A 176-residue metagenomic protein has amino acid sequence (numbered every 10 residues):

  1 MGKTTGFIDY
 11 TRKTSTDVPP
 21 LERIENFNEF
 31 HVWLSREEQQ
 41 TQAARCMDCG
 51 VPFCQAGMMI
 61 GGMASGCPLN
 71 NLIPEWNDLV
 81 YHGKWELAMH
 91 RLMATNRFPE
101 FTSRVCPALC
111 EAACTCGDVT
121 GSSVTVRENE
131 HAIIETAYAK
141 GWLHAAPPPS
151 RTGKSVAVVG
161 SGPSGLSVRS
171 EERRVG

Functional and structural regions predicted by a protein language model:
M1-S155: Ferredoxin-type iron-sulfur electron-transfer modules and their immediate structural context
V159-P163: Glycine-rich Rossmann-fold phosphate-binding loop(s) that bind the pyrophosphate of adenine dinucleotide cofactors
S164-V168: Short glycine/serine/threonine-rich phosphate/pyrophosphate-binding segments that cradle anionic phosphate groups
E172-G176: Conserved small/polar residues in nucleotide/adenosyl-binding loops
